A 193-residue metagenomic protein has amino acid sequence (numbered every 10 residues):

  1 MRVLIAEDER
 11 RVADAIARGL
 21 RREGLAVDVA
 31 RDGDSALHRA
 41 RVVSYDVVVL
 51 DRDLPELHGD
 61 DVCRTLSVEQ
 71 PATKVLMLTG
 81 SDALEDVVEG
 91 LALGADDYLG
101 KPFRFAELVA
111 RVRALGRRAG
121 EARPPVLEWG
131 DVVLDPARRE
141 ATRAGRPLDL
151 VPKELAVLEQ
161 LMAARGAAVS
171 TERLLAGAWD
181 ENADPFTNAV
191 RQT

Functional and structural regions predicted by a protein language model:
M1-A119: N-terminal/domain-start alpha-helical segments
G94, D135-A137, A164: Short coil/turn motifs that cap or connect alpha-helices
R113-V126, G166: The C-terminal output helix
E128-E140: Short boundary/linker motifs that mark transitions into or out of structured domains
E140, G145-T193: Positively charged, aromatic-enriched patches within helix-turn-helix-type DNA-binding elements, predominantly
